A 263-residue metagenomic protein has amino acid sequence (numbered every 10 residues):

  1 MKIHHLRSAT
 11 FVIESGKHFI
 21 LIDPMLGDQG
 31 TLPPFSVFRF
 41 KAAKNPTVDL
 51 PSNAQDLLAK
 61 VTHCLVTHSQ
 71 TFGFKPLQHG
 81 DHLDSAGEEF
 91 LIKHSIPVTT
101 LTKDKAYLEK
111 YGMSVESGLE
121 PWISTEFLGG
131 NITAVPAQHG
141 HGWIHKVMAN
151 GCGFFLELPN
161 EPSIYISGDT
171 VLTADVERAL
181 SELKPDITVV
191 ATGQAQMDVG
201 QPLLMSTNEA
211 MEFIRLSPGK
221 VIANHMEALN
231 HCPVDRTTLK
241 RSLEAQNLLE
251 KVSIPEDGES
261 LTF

Functional and structural regions predicted by a protein language model:
M1-I3: Extreme N-terminal starter segment of soluble prokaryotic enzymes
H5-H18, E126-D186: Catalytic core of the metallo-beta-lactamase
H18-E89, G142, L172-E182: Pre-active-site segment of Zn-dependent metallo-hydrolases
L21-D23, K60-L77, T99-T102, I164-T170 (+3 more regions): Active-site neighborhood of phospho(di)ester-bond hydrolases with catalytic His/Asp-centered motifs
I22, S114-I123, D186-A191: Short hydrophobic/aromatic-enriched beta-strand-loop microsegments
G27-Q29, S69-L83, K105-L108, I123-E126 (+5 more regions): Active-site environment of divalent metal-dependent phosphoester hydrolases
K41, P46, T99, V171-D257: Cap/insert and terminal regions of metallo-dependent hydrolase folds
H94-E161, R241-F263: Metallo-beta-lactamase
